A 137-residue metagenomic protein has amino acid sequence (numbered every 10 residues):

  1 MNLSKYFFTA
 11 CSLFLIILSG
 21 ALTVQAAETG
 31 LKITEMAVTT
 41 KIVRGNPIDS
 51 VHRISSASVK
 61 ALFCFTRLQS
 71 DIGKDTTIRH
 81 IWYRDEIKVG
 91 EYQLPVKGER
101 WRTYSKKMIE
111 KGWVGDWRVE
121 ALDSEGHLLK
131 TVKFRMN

Functional and structural regions predicted by a protein language model:
M1-C11: Bacterial N-terminal signal peptides that target proteins for export
T9-G20: Bacterial N-terminal signal peptides
A26-V59: Short, compositionally biased P/S/T/A/G/V-rich stretches that sit at domain boundaries
F63-Q69: Short edge beta-strand/loop segments characteristic of extracellular beta-sandwich folds
F65, W101-I109: Exposed aromatic-hydrophobic patches
H80-R84, A121: Conserved aromatic beta-strand anchor motif in extracellular beta-sandwich/beta-rich domains
P95-W101: Short proline/glycine- and polar residue-rich coil/turn motifs
E110-K111, R118-R135: Short, exposed beta-strand-loop hairpins at the edges of beta-sheets in extracellular/periplasmic proteins
